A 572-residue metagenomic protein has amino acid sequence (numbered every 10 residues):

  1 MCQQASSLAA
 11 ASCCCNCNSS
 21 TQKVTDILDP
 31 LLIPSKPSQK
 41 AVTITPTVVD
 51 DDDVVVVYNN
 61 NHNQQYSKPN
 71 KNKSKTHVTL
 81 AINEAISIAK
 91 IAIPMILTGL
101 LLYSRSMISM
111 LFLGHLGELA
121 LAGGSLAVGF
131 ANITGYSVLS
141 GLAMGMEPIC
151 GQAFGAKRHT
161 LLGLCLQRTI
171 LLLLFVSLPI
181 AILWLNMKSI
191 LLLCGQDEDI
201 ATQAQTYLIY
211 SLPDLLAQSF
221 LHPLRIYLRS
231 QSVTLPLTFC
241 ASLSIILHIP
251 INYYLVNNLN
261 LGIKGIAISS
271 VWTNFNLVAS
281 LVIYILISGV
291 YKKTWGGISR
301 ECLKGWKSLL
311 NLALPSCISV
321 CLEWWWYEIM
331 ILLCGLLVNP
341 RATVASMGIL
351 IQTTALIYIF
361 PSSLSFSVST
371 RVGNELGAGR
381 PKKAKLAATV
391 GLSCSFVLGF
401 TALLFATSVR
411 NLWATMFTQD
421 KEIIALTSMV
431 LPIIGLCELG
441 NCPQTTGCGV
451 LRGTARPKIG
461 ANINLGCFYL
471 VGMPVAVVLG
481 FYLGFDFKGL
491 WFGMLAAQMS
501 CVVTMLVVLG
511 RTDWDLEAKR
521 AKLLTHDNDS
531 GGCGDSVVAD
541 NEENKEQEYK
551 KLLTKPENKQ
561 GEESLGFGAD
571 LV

Functional and structural regions predicted by a protein language model:
C2-M95, C150-L216, L235, S244-L314 (+2 more regions): Short alpha-helical transmembrane segments in multi-pass integral membrane proteins
D29, S38-V49, V55-Y58, N63-K71 (+3 more regions): Signature of the first transmembrane helix
K90-S109, Y210, T273-L277, L281 (+3 more regions): Transmembrane helical elements of multi-pass membrane transporters/channels
L100-A122, L191-E198, Y254-L261, C317 (+5 more regions): Helix-terminus/linker motif at the lipid-water interface of multi-pass membrane proteins
L100-S104, L116, F130-V138, L142 (+15 more regions): Hydrophobic/aromatic residues within the transmembrane alpha-helices of Major Facilitator Superfamily
S109, M146, N186-M187, L224 (+10 more regions): Hydrophobic/aromatic residues in alpha-helical transmembrane segments
E118-S125, G129, A204, L208 (+4 more regions): Small-residue hotspots at the loop-to-helix junctions and early N-terminal turns of transmembrane alpha-helices
L121-A181, L185, L221-R229, S346-R410 (+2 more regions): Small-residue-rich hydrophobic transmembrane alpha-helices
